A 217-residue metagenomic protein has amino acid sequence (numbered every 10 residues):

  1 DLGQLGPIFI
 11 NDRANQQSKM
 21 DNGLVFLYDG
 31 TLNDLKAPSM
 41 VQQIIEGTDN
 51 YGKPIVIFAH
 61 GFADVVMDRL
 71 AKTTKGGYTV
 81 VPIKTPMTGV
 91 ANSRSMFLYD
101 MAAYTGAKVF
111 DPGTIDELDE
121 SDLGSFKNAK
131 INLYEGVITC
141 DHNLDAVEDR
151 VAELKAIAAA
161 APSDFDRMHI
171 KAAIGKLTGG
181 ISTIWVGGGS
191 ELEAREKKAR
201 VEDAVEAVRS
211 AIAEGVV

Functional and structural regions predicted by a protein language model:
D1-V216: Long, structured protein-protein interaction/assembly regions in large complexes
